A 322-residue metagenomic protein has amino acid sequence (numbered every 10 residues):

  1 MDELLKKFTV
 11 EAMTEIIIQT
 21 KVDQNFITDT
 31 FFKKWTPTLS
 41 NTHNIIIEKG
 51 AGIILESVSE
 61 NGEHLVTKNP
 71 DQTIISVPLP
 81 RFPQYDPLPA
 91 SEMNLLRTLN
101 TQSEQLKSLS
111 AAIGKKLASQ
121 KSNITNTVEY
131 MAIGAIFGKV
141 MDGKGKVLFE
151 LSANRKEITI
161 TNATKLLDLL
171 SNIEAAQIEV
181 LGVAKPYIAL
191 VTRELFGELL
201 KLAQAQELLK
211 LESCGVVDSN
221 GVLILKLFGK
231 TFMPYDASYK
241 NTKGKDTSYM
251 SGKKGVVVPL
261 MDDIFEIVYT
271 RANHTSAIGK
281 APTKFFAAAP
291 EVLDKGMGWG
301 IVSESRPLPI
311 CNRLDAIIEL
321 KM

Functional and structural regions predicted by a protein language model:
M1-T42, L314-M322: N-terminal alpha-helical "arm" segments
E3-D23, A135-L167: Hydrophobic alpha-helical segments and helix pairs
F32-T98: Assembly/oligomerization interface modules of large self-assembling protein complexes
E48-G50, T192-E194, L260, E304: Structured loops at beta-to-helix junctions and adjacent beta-edge loops in soluble globular domains
P80-S152, E179-V183, Y187-L190, M297-E304: Long, contiguous amphipathic alpha-helices that act as assembly "spine/axial" helices in icosahedral shell and virion
N126, L195-G197, P307: Short loop/turn segments at secondary-structure transitions that flank enzyme active sites
K146-G215: Extended, solvent-exposed, turn-rich assembly/linker loops in the middle of proteins
Q206-M322: Sequence/fold signature of self-assembling virion shell proteins
